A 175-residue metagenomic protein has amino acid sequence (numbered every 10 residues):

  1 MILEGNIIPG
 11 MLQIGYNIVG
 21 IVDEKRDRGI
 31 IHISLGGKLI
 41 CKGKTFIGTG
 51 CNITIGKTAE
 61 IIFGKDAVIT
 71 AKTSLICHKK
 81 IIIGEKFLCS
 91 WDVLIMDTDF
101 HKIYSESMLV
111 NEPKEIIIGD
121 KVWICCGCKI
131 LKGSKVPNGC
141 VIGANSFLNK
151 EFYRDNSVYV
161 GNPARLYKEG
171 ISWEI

Functional and structural regions predicted by a protein language model:
M1-M96, G119-K121, C128-I130, N138 (+2 more regions): Domain-scale signature associated with acetyltransferase and cell-envelope carbohydrate enzymes
G36, T58, E112-P113, F147-L148: Short, flexible, glycine/charge-rich loop motifs used to bind or transfer phosphoryl groups or to couple energy/partner
K72, P113-E115, G133: Short basic coil micro-motifs at the edges of alpha-helical modules that engage polyanionic partners
S90-V93, V110-N111, N145-S146: Short amphipathic alpha-helical patches
D99: Short beta-strand-loop-alpha-helix junction that forms the active-site gateway of nucleic-acid-processing nucleases
K102-S107: A mid-sequence, solvent-exposed acidic-amphipathic segment
M108-G119: Glycine-rich NAD(P)-binding loop of Rossmann-like domains
K135-Y159: C-terminal/domain-terminus segments
